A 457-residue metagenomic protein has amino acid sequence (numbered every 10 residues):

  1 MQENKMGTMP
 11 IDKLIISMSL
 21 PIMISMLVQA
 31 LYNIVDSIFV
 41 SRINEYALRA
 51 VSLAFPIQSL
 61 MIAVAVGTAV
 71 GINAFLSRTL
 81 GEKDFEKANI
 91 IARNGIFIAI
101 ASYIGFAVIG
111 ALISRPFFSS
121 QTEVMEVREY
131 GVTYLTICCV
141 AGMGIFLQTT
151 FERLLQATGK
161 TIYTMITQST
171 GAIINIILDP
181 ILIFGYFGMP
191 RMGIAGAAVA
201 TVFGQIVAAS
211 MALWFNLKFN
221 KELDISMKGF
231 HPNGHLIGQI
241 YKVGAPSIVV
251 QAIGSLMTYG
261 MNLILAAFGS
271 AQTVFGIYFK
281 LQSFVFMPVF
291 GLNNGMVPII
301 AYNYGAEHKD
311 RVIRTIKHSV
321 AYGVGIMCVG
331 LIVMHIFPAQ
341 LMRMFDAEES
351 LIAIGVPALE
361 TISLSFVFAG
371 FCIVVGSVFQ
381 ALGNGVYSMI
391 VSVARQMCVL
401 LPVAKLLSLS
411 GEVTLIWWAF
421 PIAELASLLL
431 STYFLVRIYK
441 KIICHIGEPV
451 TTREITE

Functional and structural regions predicted by a protein language model:
M1-S19, L76-M143, R191-A245, I300-S365 (+1 more regions): Short alpha-helical transmembrane segments in multi-pass integral membrane proteins
M6-I38, R42-I43, S59-G71, F75 (+6 more regions): N-terminal transmembrane alpha-helices
S17-D36, I137, Q148, G171 (+5 more regions): Transmembrane helical elements of multi-pass membrane transporters/channels
L27, L31-R49, F118-M125, I181-M192 (+5 more regions): Helix-terminus/linker motif at the lipid-water interface of multi-pass membrane proteins
L48-A111, I145-T164, V274-I332, I336-P338 (+1 more regions): Small-residue-rich hydrophobic transmembrane alpha-helices
L60-A63, N175-P180, A209-L213, F284-M287 (+3 more regions): Hydrophobic transmembrane alpha-helices of multi-pass small-molecule transporters
A69, N73, C138-Q156, T164-A172 (+6 more regions): Short runs within selected transmembrane alpha-helices of multi-pass transporters and secretion channels
G110, R153, D179, I183 (+7 more regions): Structural signal for membrane-spanning alpha-helices in multi-pass inner-membrane proteins, emphasizing helix cores
